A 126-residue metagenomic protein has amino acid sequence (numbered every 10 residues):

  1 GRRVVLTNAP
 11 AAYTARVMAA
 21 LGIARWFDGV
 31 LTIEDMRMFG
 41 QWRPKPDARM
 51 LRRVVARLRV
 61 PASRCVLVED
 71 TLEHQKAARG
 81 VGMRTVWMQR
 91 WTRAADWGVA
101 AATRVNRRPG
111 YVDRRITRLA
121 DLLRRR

Functional and structural regions predicted by a protein language model:
G1-V5, A62-C65: Short active-site oxyanion
T7-A9: Conserved phosphate-coupling serine/threonine residues in phosphotransfer and NTP-handling enzymes
A11, A15-R126: Asp-based, Mg2+/Mn2+-dependent phosphohydrolase catalytic module
